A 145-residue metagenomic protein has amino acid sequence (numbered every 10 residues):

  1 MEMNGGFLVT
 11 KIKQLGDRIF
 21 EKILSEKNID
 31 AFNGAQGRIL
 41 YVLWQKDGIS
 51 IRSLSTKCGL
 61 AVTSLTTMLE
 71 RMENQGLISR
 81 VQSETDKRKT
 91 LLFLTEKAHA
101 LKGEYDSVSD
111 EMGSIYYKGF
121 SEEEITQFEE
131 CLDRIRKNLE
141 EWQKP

Functional and structural regions predicted by a protein language model:
M1-D30: N-terminal leader segment of winged-helix/HTH proteins
G5, A35-Q36, K97, E124: N-terminal positioning helix adjacent to the helix-turn-helix/winged-helix DNA-binding module
T10, Y41-V42, E129: A cross-family signal for key residues in well-ordered alpha-helices that form functional helical elements
I12, G16-I19, I23, C58 (+2 more regions): Alpha-helical linker/hinge and terminal dimerization helices associated with HTH transcriptional regulators
I19-S64: N-terminal helix-turn-helix DNA-binding core of bacterial DNA-binding proteins
I51, L69-E70: Short, hydrophobic-biased segments on the C-terminal half of alpha helices that form "recognition helices"
E70-E130: Charged, amphipathic alpha-helical coiled-coil/dimerization segments
E122-P145: C-terminal regulatory/oligomerization modules of transcriptional regulators
